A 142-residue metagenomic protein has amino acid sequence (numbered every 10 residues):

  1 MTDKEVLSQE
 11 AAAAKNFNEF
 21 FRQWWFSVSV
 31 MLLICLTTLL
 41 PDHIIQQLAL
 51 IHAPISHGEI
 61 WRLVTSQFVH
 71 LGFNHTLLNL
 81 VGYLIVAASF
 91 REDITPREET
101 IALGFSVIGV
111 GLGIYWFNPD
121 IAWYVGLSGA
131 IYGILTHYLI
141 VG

Functional and structural regions predicted by a protein language model:
M1-W61: N-terminal signal-anchor transmembrane helix
E19-R22, Q67-F73, F117, I121: Membrane-interfacial loop-to-transmembrane-helix junctions in polytopic alpha-helical membrane proteins
F26-P41, G82-H137: Small-polar-interrupted transmembrane alpha-helices in polytopic inner-membrane proteins
Q47-A49, Q67-N74, D93-I101: Short, amphipathic, aromatic/basic-enriched membrane-interface segments that mark the entry/exit of transmembrane
I55-S66, V110-W116: Short, hydrophobic/aliphatic alpha-helical segments
E59-L80: Interfacial helix-start motif at the membrane-water boundary
I140-G142: Metallo-beta-lactamase
